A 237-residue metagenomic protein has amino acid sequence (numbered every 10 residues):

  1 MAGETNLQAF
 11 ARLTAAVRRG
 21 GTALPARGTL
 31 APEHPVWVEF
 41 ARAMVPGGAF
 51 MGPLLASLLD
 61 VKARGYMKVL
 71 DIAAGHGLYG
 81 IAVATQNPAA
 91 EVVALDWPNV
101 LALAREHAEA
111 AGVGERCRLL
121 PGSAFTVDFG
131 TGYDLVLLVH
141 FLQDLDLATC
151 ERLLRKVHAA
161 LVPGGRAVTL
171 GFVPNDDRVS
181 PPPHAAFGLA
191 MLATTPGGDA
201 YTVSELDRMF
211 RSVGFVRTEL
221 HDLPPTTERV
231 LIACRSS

Functional and structural regions predicted by a protein language model:
M1-M67: Conserved Class I S-adenosyl-L-methionine-dependent methyltransferase catalytic core
R64, L70-S237: Alpha-helical subdomain
